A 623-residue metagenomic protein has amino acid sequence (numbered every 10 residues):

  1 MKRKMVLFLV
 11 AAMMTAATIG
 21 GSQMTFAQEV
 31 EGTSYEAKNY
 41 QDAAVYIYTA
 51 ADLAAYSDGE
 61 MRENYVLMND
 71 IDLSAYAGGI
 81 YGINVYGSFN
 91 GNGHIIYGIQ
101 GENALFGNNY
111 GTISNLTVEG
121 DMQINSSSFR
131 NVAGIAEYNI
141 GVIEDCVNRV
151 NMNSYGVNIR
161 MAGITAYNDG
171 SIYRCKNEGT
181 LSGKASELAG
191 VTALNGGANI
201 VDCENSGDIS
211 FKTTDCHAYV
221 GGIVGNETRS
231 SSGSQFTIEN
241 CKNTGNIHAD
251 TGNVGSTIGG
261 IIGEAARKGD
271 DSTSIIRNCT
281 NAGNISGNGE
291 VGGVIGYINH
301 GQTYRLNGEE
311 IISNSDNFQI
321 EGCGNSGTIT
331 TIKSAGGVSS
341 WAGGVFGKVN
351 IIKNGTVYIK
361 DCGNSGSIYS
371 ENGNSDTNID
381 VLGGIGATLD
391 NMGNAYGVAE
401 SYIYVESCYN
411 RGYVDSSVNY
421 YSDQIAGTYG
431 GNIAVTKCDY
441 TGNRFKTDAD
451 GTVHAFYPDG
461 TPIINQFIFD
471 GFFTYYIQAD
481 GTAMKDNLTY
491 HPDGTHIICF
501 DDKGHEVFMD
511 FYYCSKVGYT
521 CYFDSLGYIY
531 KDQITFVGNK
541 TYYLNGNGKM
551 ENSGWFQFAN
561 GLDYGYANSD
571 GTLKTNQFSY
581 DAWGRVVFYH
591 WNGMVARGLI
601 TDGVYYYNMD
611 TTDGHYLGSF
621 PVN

Functional and structural regions predicted by a protein language model:
M1-F8: Positively charged n-region of N-terminal signal peptides that target proteins for export
V6, M14-T15, Q123, N153 (+1 more regions): Position-driven detector of the extreme protein N-terminus
V10, A17, S22-E31, G442-N623: Extracellular adhesion/carbohydrate-binding repeat motifs centered on closely spaced tryptophans
A16-A17, E63: Hydrophobic alpha-helical segments
T25-N443, A449: Surface-exposed repetitive/solenoidal architectures
